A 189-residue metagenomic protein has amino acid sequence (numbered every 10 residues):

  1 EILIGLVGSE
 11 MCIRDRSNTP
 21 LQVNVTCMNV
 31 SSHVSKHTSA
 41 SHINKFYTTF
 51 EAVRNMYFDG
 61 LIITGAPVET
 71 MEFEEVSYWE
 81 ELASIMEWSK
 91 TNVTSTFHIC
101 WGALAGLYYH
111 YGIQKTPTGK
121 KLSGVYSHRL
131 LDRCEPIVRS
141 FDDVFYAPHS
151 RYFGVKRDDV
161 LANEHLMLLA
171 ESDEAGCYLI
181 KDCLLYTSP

Functional and structural regions predicted by a protein language model:
E1-G8, I13, Y186-P189: Single conserved hydrophobic/aromatic residue that forms the stacking wall/gate of nucleotide- or nucleobase-binding
V7, M56, T91, D143 (+1 more regions): Structured loop/turn residues at beta-strand edges in well-structured enzyme cores
R14-Q22: A short, Lys/Arg-enriched amphipathic alpha-helix followed by its capping loop at the start of a domain
L21-V34: A short beta-strand-loop structural module common to alpha/beta enzyme folds
T26-N29, F97-C100, T118, H149 (+1 more regions): A structural signal for short, well-ordered beta-strand segments and their strand-loop junctions that often border
S39-R54: Glycine-rich, highly charged phosphate/nucleotide-binding loops
F58, I63-C134: Cysteine-nucleophile active-site neighborhood
Y109-S188: Pocket-forming structural segment of enzyme catalytic cores
